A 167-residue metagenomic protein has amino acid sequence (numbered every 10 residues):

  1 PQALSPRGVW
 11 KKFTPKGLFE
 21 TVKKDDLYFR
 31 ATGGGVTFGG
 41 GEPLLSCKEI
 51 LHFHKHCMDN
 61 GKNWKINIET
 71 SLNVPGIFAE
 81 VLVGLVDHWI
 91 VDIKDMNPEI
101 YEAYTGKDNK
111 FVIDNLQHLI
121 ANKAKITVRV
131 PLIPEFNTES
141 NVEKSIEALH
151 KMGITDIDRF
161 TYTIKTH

Functional and structural regions predicted by a protein language model:
P1-K12: Canonical Radical SAM [4Fe-4S] cluster-binding loop centered on the CxxxCxxC motif and its immediate flanking residues
K16: Alpha/beta-hydrolase active-site loop
F19, K23-Y162: Conserved AdoMet/S-adenosylmethionine-binding subsite of the radical SAM
